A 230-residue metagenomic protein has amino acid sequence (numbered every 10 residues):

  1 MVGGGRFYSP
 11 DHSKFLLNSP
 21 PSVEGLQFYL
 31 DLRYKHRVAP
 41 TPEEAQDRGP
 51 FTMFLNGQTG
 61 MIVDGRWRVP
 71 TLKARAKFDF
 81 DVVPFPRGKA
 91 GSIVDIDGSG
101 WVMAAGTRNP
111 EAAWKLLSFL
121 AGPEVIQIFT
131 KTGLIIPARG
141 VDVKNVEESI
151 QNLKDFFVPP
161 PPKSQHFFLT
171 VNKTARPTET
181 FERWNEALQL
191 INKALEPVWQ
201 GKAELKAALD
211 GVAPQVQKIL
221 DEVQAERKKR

Functional and structural regions predicted by a protein language model:
R6-Y8, S22, Y34-H36, G106-A113 (+1 more regions): Short helix-loop capping/hinge motifs at secondary-structure junctions, enriched in acidic/polar residues
D11-E43, K73-A74, F85: Glycine-centered hinge/linker elements that transmit conformational signals in sensory and ligand-binding systems
L26-Y34, F51, L55-N56, V63 (+6 more regions): Non-transmembrane alpha-helical segments in soluble domains of secreted/periplasmic/extracellular proteins
P40-L55: Short helix-initiation/N-cap motifs at beta->coil->alpha
G49-M53, R68-R75, E124, Q217-D221: Pocket-flanking alpha-helical
G60-G65, D81: Paired acidic/hydrophobic, glycine-rich loop segments that form the ligand-binding mouth/hinge of periplasmic-binding
R68-K77, G88-K193, E226-K229: C-terminal lobe and pocket-closing loops of periplasmic/extracytoplasmic Venus-flytrap solute-binding proteins
P162, D210, P214-R230: Short, low-complexity disordered leader/linker segments with a strong preference for bacterial N-terminal type II
